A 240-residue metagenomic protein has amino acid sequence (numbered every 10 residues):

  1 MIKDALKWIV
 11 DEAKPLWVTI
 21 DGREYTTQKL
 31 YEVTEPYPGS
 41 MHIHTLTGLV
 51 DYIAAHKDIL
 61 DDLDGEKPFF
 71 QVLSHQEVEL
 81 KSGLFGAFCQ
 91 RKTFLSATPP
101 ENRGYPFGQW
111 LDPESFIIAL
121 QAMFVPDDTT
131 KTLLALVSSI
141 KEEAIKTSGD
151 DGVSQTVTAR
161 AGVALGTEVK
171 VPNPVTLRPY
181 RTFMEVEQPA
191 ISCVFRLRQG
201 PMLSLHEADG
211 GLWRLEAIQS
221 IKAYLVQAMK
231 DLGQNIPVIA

Functional and structural regions predicted by a protein language model:
M1-A119, E143-A240: C-terminal assembly and membrane-engagement modules of membrane-active proteins
F116-F124, T129-A144: Membrane-active amphipathic alpha-helices enriched in small hydrophobic residues
